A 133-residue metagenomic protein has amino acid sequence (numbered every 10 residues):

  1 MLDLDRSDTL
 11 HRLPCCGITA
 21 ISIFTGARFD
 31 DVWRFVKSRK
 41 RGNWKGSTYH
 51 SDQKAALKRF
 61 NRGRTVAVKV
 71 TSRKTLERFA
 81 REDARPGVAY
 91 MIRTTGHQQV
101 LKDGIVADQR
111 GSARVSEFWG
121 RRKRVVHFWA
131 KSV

Functional and structural regions predicted by a protein language model:
M1-G46, H50-N61: Active-site nucleophile-adjacent alpha helix/oxyanion-hole segment immediately C-terminal to the catalytic cysteine
R6, I18, V88, Q109-R110 (+1 more regions): Generic hydrophobic/packing signal
R39-G96, K102-G111, W119: Conserved active-site-adjacent core of cysteine acyl-enzyme catalytic domains
V106-V133: Noncatalytic regulatory segments and standalone regulatory/sensor domains
